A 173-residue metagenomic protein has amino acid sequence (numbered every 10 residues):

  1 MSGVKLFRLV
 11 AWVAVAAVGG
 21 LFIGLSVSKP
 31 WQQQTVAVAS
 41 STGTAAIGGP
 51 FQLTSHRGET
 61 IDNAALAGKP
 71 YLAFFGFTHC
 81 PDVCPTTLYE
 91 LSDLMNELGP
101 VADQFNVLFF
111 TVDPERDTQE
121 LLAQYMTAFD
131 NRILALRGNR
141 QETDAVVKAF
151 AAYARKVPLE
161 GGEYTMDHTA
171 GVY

Functional and structural regions predicted by a protein language model:
M1-P50: N-terminal targeting signals for export/organelle localization
A46-I47, P70, D167-T169: Short, small/polar residue-rich loop motifs at catalytic or cofactor-binding pockets
P50-Y71, M95-L98: A short beta-strand-turn-helix
L53-T54, L134-G138, R155: Short acidic-hydrophobic, aromatic-tinged amphipathic segments that line or gate anion-handling sites
I61-L91: Short active-site neighborhood of thiol/selenol oxidoreductases, capturing the structured segment around
L72-A73, V107, V172: Hydrophobic beta-strand anchors of alpha/beta hydrolase catalytic cores
T86-V146: Structural microenvironment flanking redox-active thiols in thiol-disulfide oxidoreductases
E142-Y173: Thiol/disulfide oxidoreductase modules built on the thioredoxin-like
